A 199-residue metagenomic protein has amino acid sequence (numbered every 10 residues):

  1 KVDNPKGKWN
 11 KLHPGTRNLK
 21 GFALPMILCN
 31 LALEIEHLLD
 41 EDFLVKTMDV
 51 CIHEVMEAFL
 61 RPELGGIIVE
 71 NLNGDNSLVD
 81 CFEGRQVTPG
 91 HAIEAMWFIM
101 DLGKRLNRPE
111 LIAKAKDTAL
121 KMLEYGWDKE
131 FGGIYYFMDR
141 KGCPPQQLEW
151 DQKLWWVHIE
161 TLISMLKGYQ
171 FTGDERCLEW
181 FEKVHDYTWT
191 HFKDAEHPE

Functional and structural regions predicted by a protein language model:
K1-E199: Glycan-recognition and catalytic cores of secretory/periplasmic carbohydrate-active enzymes
